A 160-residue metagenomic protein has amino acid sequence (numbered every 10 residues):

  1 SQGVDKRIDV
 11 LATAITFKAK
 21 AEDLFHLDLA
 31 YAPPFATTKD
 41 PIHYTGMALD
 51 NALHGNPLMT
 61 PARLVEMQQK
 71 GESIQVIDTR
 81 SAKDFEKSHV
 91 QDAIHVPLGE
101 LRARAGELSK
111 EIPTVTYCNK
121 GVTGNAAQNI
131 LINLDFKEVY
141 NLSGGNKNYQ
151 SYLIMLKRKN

Functional and structural regions predicted by a protein language model:
S1-L24: C-terminal catalytic lobe of FAD-dependent flavoproteins
T16-I74, A82-V115, N119-N160: Rhodanese-like catalytic fold shared by cysteine-dependent sulfurtransferases and DSP/PTP-type phosphatases
